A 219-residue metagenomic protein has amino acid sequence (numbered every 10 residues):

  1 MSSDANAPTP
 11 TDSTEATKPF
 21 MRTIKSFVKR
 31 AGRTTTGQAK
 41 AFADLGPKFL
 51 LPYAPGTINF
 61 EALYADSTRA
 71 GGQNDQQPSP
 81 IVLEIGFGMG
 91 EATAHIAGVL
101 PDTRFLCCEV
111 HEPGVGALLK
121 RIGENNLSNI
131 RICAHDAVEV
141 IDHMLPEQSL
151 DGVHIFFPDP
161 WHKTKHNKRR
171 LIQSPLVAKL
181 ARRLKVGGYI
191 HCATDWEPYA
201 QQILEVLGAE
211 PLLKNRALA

Functional and structural regions predicted by a protein language model:
S2-L83, E91-L100: S-adenosyl-L-methionine
G71-D142: SAM cofactor-binding core of SAM-dependent methyltransferases, primarily the Rossmann-like beta-alpha-beta module
H143-G152: A short acidic, Gly/Pro-enriched loop at the edge of an enzyme's catalytic core that lines a small-molecule cofactor
V153, L180-A181, I190, I203: Class I S-adenosylmethionine-dependent transferase superfamily signal
H162-L171: Glycine/threonine-rich flexible loop motifs
I172-V186: A short glycine-rich, Lys/Arg-flanked "PGG" loop and its adjoining helix->strand segment in the class I
V186-T194: Conserved beta-strand signature within the Rossmann-like core of class I S-adenosyl-L-methionine
Q201-A219: Class I S-adenosyl-L-methionine
